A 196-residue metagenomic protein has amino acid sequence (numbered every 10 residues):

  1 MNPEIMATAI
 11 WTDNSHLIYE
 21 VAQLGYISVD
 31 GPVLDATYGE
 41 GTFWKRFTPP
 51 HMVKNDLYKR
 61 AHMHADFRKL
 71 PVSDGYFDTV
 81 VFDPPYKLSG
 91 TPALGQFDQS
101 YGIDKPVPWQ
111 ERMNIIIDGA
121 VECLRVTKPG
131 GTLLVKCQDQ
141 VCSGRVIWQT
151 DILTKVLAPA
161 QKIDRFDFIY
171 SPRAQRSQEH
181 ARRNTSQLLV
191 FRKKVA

Functional and structural regions predicted by a protein language model:
M1-A196: Class I S-adenosyl-L-methionine-dependent methyltransferase catalytic core
